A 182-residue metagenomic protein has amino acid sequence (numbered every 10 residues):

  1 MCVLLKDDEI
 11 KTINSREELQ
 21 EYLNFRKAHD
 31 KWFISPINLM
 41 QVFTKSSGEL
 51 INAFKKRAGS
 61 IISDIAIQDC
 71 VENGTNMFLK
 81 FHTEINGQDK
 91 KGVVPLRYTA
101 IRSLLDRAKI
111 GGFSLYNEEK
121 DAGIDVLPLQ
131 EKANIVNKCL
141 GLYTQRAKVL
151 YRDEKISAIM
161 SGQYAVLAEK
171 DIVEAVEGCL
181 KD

Functional and structural regions predicted by a protein language model:
C2-A175: Feature for intrinsically disordered/low-complexity regulatory segments and propeptides
G178-D182: Charged low-complexity "KEKE/polyampholyte" interaction tracts
